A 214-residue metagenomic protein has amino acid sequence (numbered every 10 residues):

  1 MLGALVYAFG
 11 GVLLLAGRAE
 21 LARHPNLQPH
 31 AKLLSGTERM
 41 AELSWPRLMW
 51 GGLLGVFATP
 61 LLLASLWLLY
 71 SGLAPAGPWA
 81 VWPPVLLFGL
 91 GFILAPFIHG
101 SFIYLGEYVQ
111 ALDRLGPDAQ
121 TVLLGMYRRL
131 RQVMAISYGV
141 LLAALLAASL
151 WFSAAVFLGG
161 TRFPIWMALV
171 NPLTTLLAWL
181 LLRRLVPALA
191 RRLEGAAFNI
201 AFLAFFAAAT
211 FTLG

Functional and structural regions predicted by a protein language model:
M1-G214: Hydrophobic, aromatic-enriched alpha-helical segments typical of multi-pass transmembrane helices
